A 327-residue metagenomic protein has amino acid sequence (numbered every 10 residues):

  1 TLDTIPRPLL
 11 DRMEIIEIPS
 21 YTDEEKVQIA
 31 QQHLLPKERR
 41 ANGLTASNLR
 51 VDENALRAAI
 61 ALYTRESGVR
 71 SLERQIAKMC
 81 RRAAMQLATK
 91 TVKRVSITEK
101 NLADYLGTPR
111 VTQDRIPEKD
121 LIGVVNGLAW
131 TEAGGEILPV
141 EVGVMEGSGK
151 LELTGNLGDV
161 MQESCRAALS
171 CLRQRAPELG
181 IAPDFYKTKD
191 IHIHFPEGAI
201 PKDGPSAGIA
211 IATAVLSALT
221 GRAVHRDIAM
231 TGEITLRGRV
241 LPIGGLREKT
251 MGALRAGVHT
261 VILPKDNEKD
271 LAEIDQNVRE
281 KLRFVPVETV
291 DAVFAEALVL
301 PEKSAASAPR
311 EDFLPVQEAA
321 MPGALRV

Functional and structural regions predicted by a protein language model:
L2-A77, R82-V95, R175-D184, T188 (+1 more regions): Conserved C-terminal "switch" segment of AAA+ ATPases
L9, E38, L102, V215-L216: Broad structural signal for hydrophobic residues in well-ordered alpha-helices, predominantly aliphatic
Y21, H33, Y63, Y105 (+4 more regions): Aromatic side chains
E24, Q28, Q32-P36, K100 (+3 more regions): Residues on a specific face of well-ordered alpha-helices
E38, Y105, E296: Residues that scaffold the ATP/ADP-binding catalytic core of kinase and kinase-like folds
D52, T98, D275: Residue-level signal for threonine
A55-L157: Conserved catalytic-core segments of large NTP-driven translation/proteostasis enzymes
R115, L121-N126, G134-V327: Peripheral, non-AAA+ core regions of ATP-driven protein-machinery
